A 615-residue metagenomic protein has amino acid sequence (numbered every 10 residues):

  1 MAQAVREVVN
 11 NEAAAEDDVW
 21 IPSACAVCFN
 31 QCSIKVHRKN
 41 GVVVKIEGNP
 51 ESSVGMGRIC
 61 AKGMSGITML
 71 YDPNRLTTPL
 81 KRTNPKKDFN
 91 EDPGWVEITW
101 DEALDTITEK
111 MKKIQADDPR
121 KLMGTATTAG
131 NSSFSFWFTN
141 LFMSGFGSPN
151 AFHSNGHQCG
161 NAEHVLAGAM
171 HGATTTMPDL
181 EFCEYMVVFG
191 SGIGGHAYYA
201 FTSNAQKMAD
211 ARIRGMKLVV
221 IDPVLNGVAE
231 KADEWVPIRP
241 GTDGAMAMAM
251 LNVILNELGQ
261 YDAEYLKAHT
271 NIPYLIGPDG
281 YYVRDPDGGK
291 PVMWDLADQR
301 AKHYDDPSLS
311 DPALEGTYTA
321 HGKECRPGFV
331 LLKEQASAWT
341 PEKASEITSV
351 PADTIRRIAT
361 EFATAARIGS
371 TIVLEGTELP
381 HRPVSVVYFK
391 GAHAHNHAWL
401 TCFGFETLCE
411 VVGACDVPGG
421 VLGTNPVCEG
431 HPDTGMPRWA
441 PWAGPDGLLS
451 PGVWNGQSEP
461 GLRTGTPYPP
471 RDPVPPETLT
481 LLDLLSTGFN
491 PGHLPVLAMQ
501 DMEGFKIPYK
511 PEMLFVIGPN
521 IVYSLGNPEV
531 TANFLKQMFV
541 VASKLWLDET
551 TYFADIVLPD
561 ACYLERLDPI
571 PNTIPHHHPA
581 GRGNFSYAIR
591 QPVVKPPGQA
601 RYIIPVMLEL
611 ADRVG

Functional and structural regions predicted by a protein language model:
M1-E264, A268-A313, E324-C325, P445-Q457 (+5 more regions): N-terminal export/assembly segments and adjacent metallocofactor-ligating motifs of anaerobic energy-metabolism
R82-N84, A103-M123, T176-M186, E334-A336 (+2 more regions): Glycine-rich phosphate/diphosphate-binding loops that line cofactor/substrate pockets in enzymes
A129, A268-P273, E361-F362, E378-L379 (+2 more regions): A glycine-rich phosphate-binding loop feature that marks nucleotide/adenosyl-phosphate handling sites
W137-M216, I221, A245, S310-G316 (+4 more regions): Extended redox/cofactor-interaction regions of prokaryotic respiratory oxidoreductases
A151, G259-Y265, D353-R356, S385 (+6 more regions): Acidic/polar loop patches that form or flank catalytic/metal-binding clefts of enzymes that bind anionic ligands
E230-I238, A561-I574, S586-P596: Short beta-alpha connecting loops at secondary-structure transitions that line or flank enzyme active sites
S345, K390-N396, P592-A600: Active-site rim elements
R582-G615: Long, C-terminal catalytic modules of enzymes
